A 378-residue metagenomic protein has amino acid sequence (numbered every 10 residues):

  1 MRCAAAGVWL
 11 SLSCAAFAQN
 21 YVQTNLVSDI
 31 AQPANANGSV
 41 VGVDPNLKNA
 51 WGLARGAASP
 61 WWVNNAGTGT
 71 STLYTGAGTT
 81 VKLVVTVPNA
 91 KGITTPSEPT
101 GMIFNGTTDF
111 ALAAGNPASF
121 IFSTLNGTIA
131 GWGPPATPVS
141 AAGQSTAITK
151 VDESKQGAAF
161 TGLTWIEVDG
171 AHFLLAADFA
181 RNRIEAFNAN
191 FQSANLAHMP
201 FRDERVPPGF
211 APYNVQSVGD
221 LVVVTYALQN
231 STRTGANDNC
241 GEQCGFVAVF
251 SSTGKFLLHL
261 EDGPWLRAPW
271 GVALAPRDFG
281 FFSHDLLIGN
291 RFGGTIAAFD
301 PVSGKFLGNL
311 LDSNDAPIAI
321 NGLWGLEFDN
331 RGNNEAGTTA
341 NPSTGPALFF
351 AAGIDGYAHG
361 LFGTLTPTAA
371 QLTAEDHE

Functional and structural regions predicted by a protein language model:
A5-A6, A16: Cleavable N-terminal signal peptides
A18-E378: Sequence/structural signature of beta-propeller domains
